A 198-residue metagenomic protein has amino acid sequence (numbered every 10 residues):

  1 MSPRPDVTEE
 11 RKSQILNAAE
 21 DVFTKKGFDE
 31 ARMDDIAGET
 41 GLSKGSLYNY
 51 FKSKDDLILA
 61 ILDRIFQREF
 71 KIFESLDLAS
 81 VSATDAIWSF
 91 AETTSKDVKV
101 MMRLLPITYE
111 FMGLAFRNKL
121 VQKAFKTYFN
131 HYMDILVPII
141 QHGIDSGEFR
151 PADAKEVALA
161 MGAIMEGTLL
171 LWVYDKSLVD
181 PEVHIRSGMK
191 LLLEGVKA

Functional and structural regions predicted by a protein language model:
M1-K26, E30-L42, D56, V183: Basic, helix-initiating cap at the start of DNA-binding domains
M1-S2, T84, S89-K96, M133-D145 (+2 more regions): C-terminal peripheral helix-coil segments that are non-catalytic and often amphipathic
R11, K54, I61, I65-E69 (+4 more regions): Hydrophobic/aromatic residues within well-ordered alpha-helical segments
G41-F51: Short hydrophobic/aromatic patch on the recognition helix
A60, R64, E74-R103, V157-M161 (+1 more regions): Hydrophobic alpha-helical connector segments
S75, V100-R103, K119-D145, K155-L159 (+1 more regions): Amphipathic alpha-helical packing segments from all-alpha helical-bundle domains
L76, E92-K99, I107-R117, L191-G195: Helix-loop "lid/cap" segments that line or gate small-molecule binding pockets
